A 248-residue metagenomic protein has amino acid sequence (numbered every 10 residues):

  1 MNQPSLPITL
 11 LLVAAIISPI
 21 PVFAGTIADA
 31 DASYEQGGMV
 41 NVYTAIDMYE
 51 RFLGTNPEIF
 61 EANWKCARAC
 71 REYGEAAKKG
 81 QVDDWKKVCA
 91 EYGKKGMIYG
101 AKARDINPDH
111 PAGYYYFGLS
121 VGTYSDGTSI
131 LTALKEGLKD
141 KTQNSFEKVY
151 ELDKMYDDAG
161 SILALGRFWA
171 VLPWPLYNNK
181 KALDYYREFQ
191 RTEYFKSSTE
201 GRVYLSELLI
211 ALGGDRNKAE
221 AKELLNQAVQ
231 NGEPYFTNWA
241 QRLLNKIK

Functional and structural regions predicted by a protein language model:
M1-L10: Bacterial N-terminal signal peptides that target proteins for export
T9-P19: Bacterial N-terminal signal peptides
I20-A24: Sec/Tat signal peptide C-region and signal peptidase I cleavage site
D29-E50, C66-D109, Y115-K148, S161-T192 (+4 more regions): Short coil/linker segments at helix-helix boundaries
T55, F60-E61, A69-E72: Glycine- and aromatic-enriched membrane insertion/assembly motifs of diderm outer-membrane and organelle channel
I59, H110, Y156-D158, K196-S198: Residue-level recognition of tetratricopeptide repeat
L205-E207: Gram-negative outer-membrane beta-barrel domains
L209-G213, E223-K248: A cross-kingdom marker for long, charged
